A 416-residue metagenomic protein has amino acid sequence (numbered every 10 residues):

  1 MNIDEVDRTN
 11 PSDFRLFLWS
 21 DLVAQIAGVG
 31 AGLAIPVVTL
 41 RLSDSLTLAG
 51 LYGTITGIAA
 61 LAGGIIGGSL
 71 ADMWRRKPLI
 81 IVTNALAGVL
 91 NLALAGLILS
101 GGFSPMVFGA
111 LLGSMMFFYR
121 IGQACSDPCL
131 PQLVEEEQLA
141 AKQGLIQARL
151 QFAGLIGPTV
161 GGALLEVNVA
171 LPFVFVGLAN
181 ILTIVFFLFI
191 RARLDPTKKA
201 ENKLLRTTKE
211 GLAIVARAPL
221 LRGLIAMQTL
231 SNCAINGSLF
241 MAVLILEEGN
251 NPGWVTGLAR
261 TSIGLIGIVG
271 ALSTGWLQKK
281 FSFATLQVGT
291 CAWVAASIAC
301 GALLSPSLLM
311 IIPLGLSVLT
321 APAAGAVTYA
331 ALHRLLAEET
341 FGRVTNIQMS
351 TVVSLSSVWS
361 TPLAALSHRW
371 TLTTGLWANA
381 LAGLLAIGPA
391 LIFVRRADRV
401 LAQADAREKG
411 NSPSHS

Functional and structural regions predicted by a protein language model:
M1-F14, R193-A226: Juxtamembrane intracellular "pre-TM" segments in multi-pass secondary transporters
L16-G32, T56-S69, R75-A87, V107-A163 (+6 more regions): Substrate-agnostic recognition of the 12-TM MFS/MFS-like secondary transporter fold
G30, A34-A60: Extracellular/periplasmic helix-loop-helix junction of adjacent transmembrane segments in MFS-like secondary
A34, E166-V174, A213-A271: A single, central transmembrane helix in multi-pass transporters
P36-L42, A95-S100, I156-V176, L244-G249 (+1 more regions): Transmembrane alpha-helix termini and helix-breaking/packing motifs in multi-pass membrane transporters
S45-G53, F108, P252-R260: Juxtamembrane helix-start elements in MFS-like secondary transporters
I65-I66, K77-L79, T83, A93 (+1 more regions): C-terminal transmembrane bundle of multi-pass solute transporters/carriers
P105-M116, A141-L194, G257, T261-I266 (+1 more regions): Hydrophobic alpha-helical transmembrane segments
